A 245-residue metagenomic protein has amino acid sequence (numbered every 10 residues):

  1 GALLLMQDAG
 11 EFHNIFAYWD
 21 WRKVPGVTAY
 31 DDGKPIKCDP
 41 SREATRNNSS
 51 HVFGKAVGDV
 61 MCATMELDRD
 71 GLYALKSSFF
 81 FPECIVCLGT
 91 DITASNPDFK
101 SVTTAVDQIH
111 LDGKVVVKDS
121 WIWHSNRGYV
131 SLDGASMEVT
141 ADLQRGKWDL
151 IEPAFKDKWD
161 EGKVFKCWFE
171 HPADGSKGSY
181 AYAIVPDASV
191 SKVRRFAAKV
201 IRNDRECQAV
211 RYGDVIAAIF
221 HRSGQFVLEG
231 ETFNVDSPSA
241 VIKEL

Functional and structural regions predicted by a protein language model:
G1-L245: Extended polysaccharide-engagement surfaces of secreted carbohydrate-active enzymes
